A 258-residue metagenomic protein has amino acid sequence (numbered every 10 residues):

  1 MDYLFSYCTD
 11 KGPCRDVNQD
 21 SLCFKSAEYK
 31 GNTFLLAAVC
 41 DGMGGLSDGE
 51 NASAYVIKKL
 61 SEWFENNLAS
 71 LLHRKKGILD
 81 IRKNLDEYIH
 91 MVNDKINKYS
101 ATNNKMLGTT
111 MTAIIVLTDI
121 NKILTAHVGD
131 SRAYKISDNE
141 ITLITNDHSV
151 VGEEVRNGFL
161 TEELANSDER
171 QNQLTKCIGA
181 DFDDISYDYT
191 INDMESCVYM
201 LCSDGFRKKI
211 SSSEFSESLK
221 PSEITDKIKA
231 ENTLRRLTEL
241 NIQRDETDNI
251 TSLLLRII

Functional and structural regions predicted by a protein language model:
M1-I258: PP2C/PPM-type serine/threonine phosphatase catalytic domain
